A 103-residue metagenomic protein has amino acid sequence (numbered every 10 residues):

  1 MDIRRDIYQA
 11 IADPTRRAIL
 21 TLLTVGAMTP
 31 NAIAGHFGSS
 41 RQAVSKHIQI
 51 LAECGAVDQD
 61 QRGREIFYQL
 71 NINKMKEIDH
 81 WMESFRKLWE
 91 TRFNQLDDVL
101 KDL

Functional and structural regions predicted by a protein language model:
M1-I3, K76-L103: Amphipathic alpha-helical dimerization/coiled-coil segments that flank or bridge DNA-binding/regulatory modules
D2-Q42, R62-K76, H80: N-terminal helix-turn-helix DNA-binding core of bacterial DNA-binding proteins
I48-Q49: Short, hydrophobic-biased segments on the C-terminal half of alpha helices that form "recognition helices"
G55: Glycine-centered, phosphate/nucleic-acid-interacting loop/turn motifs that mediate DNA/RNA or nucleotide
Q59: Short beta-strand "wing" residues that participate in macromolecule-binding interfaces
